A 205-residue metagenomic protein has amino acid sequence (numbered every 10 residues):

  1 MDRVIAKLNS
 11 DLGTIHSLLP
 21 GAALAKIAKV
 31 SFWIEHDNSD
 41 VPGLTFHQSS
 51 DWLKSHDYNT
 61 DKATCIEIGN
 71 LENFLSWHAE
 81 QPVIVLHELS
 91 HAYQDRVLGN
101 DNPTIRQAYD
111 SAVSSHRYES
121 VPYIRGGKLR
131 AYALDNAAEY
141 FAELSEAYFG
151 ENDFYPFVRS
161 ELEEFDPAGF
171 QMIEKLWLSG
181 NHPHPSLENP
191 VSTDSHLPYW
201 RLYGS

Functional and structural regions predicted by a protein language model:
M1-S114: Acidic/His-rich structured neighborhood in mature extracellular/periplasmic domains
K54-H56, T60-A63, G69, A79 (+1 more regions): Metalloprotease/metallohydrolase-associated module, dominated by Zn2+-dependent proteases
